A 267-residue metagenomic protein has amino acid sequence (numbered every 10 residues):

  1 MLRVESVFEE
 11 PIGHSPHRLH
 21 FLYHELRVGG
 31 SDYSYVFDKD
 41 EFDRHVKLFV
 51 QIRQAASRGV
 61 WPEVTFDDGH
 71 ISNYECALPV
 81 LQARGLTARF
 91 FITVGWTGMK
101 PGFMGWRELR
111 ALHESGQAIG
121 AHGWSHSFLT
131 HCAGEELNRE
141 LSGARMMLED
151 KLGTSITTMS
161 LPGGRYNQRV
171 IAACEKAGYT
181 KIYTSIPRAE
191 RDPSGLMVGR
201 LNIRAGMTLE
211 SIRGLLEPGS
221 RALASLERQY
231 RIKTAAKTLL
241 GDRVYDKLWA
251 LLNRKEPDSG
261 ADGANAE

Functional and structural regions predicted by a protein language model:
M1-L19, G199-E267: Membrane-proximal basic amphipathic "stem/tether" segments
M1-V50: Short glycine- and acidic-rich boundary segments immediately preceding or forming the N-terminal edge of structured
I12-S15, A83, E190-D192: Extracellular/periplasmic catalytic domains that process cell-envelope and extracellular macromolecules
R18-V28, D32-Y33, V60-P62, H70 (+4 more regions): Metal-dependent polysaccharide deacetylase catalytic core of the NodB/CE4 family, i.e., the active-site-bearing domain
G30, S34-G59, E149, E175-P193 (+1 more regions): C-terminal domain-boundary segment and adjacent tail
T93-T97, I186-E190, I203-R204: Short, acidic/turn-prone active-site loops that include or flank metal/cofactor- and phosphate-binding residues
F128-L129, E190-R191, R204-T208: A short acidic, often aromatic-flanked loop/helix-cap motif at beta-alpha or helix-coil junctions that lines enzyme
